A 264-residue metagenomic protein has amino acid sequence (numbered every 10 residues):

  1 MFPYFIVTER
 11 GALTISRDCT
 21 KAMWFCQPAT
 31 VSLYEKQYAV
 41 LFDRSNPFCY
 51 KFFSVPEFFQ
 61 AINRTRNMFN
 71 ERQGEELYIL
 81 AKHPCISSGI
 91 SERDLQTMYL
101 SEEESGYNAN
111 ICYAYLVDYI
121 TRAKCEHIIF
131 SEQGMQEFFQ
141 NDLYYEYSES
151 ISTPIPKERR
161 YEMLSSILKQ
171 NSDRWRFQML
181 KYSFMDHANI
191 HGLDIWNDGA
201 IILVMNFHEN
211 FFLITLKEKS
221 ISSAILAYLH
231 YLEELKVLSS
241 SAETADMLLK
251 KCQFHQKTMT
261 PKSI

Functional and structural regions predicted by a protein language model:
M1-W24, P28-V31, K36-Q37, E57-A242: Hydrophobic protein-protein interaction segments
S32-F48: Compact, glycine/acidic-enriched structural inserts
P47, F52, P56-F58: Transcription factor C-terminal regulatory/effector domains that mediate ligand binding, dimerization, and co-regulator
H83-I86, A245-I264: Long, C-terminal catalytic modules of enzymes
